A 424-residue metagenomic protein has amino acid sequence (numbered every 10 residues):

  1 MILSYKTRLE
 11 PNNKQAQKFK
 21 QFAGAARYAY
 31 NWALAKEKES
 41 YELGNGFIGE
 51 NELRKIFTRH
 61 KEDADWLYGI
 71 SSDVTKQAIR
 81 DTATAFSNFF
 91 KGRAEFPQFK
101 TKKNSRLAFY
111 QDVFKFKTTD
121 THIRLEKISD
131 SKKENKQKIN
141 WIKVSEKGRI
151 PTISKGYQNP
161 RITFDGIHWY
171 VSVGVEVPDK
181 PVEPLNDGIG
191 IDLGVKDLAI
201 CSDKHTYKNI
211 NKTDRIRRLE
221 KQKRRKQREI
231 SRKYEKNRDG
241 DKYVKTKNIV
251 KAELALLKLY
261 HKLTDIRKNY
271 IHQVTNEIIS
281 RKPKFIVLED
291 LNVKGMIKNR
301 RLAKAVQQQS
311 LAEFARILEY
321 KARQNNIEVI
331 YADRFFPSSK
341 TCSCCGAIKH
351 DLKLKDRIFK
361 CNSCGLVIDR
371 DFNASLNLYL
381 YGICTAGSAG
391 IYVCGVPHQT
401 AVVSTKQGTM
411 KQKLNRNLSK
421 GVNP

Functional and structural regions predicted by a protein language model:
M1-T75, N423: Gly/serine-rich nucleotide phosphate-binding loop at the start of the catalytic core of nucleotide/ADP-ribose-handling
I2, A305, Q309-P424: Positively charged, low-complexity nucleic-acid-binding target-recognition regions
A33, A78-F89, F372-G382: Stable alpha-helical structural segments in soluble proteins, enriched in small hydrophobic residues
E42-A64, K155-N159, D165-I189, L193-A315 (+1 more regions): Substrate-contacting helices/loops that form the catalytic groove of nucleic-acid and nucleotide-polymer processing
N51-T163: Acidic carboxylate diad motif detector
N88-F99, P178-K180, R323-Y331, H350: Active-site phosphate-binding and catalytic loops of NTP-dependent enzymes
D120-D130, D197-K204, R357-K360: Short polybasic amphipathic segments
